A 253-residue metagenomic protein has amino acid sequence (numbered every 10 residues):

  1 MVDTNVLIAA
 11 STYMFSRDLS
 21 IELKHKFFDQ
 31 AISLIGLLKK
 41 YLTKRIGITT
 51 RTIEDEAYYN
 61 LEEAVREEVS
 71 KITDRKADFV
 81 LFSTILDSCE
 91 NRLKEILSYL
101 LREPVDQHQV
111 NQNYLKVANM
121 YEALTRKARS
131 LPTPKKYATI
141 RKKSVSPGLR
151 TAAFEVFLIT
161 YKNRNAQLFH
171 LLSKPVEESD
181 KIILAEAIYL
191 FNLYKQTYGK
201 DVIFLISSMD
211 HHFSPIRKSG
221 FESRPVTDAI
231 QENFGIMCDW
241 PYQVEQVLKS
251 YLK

Functional and structural regions predicted by a protein language model:
V2-Y198, V202, H212-K253: Active-site-proximal, substrate-binding regions of enzyme catalytic domains and RNA-binding/basic surfaces
I206-D210: Short beta-strand/turn micro-motifs composed of small residues that flank or help shape donor/cofactor-binding pockets
